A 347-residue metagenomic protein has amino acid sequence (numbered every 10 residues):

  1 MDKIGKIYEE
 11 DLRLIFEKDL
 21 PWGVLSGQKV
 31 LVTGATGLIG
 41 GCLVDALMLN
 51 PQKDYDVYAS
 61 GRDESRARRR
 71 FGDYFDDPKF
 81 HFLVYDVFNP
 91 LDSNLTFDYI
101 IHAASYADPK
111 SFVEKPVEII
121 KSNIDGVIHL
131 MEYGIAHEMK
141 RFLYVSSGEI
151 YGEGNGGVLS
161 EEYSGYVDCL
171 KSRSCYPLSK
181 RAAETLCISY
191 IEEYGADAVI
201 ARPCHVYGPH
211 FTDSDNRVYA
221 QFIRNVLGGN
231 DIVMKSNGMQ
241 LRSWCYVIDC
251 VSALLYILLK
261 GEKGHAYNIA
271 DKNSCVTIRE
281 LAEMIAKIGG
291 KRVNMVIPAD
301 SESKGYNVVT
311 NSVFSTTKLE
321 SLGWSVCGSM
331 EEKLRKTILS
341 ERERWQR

Functional and structural regions predicted by a protein language model:
M1-I7, V226-R347: C-terminal substrate-binding subdomain of Rossmann-fold SDR/epimerase-dehydratase oxidoreductases
M1-Y99: N-terminal Rossmann/SDR dinucleotide-binding element
T33, S60, I100-A104, F142-G148 (+1 more regions): SDR active-site strand-loop-helix element
V84-S122: NAD(P)H-binding glycine-rich loop region in Rossmannoid oxidoreductase-like domains and their noncatalytic homologs
D98, V117, K121-I128, A136 (+3 more regions): Conserved internal alpha-helix in NAD(P)-dependent oxidoreductase domains
H102, I128-C175: Conserved Rossmann-fold NAD(P)-dependent oxidoreductase catalytic core, especially the SDR/UDP-sugar
G154-Y163, T185-R242, V247-L258, I278 (+1 more regions): NAD(P)-dependent short-chain dehydrogenase/reductase
C175, S179-A182: Active-site helix of classical SDR
